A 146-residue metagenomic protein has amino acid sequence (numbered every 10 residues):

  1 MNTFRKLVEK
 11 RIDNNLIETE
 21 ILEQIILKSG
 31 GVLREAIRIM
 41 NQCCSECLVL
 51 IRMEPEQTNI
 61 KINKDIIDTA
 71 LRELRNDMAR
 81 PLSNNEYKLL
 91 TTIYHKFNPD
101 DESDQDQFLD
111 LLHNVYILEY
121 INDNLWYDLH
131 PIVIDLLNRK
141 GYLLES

Functional and structural regions predicted by a protein language model:
M1-L22: Conserved small helical "lid"/interfacial subdomain of P-loop NTPases
L7-V8, L50, L90-Y94: Generic hydrophobic, helix-prone segments enriched in Leu/Val/Ile
V8-I12, C43, C47, L112: Hydrophobic, Leu/Ile/Phe/Ala-enriched alpha-helical segments that form helix-helix packing faces
E9, G30-G31, G141: Residue-identity detector for glycine
N15-D77: Amphipathic alpha-helical "lid/sensor" segments that cap RecA-like P-loop NTPase cores
Q57, K61-S146: C-terminal leucine-rich, beta-strand-based interaction scaffolds used for sensing/assembly
